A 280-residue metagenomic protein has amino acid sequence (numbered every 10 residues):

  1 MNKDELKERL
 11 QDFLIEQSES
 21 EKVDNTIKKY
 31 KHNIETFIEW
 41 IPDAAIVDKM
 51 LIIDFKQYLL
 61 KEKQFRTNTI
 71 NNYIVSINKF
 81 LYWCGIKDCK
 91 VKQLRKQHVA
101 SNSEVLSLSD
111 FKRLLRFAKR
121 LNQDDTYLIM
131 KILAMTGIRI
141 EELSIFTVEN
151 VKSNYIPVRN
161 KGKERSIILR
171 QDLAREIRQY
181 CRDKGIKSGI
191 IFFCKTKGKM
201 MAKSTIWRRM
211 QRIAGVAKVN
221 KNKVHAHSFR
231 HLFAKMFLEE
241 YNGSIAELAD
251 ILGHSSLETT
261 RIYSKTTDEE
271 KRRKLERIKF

Functional and structural regions predicted by a protein language model:
M1-F280: Conserved catalytic core of the tyrosine transesterase superfamily
